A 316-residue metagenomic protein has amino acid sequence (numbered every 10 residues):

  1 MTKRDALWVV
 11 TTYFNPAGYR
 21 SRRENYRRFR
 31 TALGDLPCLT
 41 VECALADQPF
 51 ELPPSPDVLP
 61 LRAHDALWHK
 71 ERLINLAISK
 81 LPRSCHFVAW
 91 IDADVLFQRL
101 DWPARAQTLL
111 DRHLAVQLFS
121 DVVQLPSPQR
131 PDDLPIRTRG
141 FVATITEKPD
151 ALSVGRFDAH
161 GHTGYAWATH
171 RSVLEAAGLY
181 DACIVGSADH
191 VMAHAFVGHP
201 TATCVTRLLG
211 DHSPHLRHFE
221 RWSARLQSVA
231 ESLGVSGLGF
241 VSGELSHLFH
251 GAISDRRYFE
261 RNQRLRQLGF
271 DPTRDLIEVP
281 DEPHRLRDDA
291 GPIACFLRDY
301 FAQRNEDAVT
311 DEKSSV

Functional and structural regions predicted by a protein language model:
T2-D5, N15-R23, F29, C183-V316: C-terminal catalytic/acceptor-binding lobe
D5-T11, R30, L36-V41, A77: Hydrophobic targeting segments
Y13, G18, N25-Y26, A32-G34 (+2 more regions): A conserved acidic beta->alpha catalytic loop
V41, V116-D121, V241, L248: Short glycine/serine/threonine-enriched helix-capping/active-site loop that flanks the nucleotide-sugar donor pocket
E42-C85: Active-site-proximal specificity loops/subdomain of glycosyltransferases
C43, W90-D94, F119: Active-site acidic Asp-centered loop
S84-Q98: Short beta-strand-to-loop acidic/aromatic patch adjacent to the donor-nucleotide binding site
Q98-H199, D211-R221: Conserved catalytic core of nucleotide-sugar-dependent glycosyltransferases
